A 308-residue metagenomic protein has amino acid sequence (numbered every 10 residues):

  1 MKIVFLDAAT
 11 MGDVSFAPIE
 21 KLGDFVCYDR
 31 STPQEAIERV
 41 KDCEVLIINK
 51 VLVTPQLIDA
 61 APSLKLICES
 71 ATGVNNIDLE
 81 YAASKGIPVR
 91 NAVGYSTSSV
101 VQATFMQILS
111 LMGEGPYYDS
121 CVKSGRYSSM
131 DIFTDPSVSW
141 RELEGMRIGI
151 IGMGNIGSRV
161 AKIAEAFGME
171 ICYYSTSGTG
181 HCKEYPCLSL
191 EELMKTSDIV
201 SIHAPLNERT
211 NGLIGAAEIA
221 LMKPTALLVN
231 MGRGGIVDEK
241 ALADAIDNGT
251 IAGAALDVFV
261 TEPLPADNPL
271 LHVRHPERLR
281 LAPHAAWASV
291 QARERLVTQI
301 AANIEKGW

Functional and structural regions predicted by a protein language model:
M1-C43, C172: N-terminal glycine-/charge-rich "phosphate-binding" loop or analogous flexible N-terminal tail
V14, P18, T134-P224: Rossmann-like dinucleotide/phosphate-binding beta-alpha-beta segment
D29, N49, S70-A71, I87-S98 (+2 more regions): Short beta->alpha connector loops at strand-helix junctions that form conserved, small/polar/Pro-enriched
C43, A61, T196-S197, T225: An anion/phosphate-binding loop that grips the pyrophosphate of nucleotide cofactors and donors
V51, T72, D198, A204-L206 (+2 more regions): Short glycine-/small-residue-rich Rossmann-like dinucleotide-binding loops
L52-L64, L79-Y81, R209-L228: Rossmann-fold NAD(P) dinucleotide-binding segment
V93-R147: Phosphate-binding beta-alpha-beta segment of Rossmann-like dinucleotide-binding domains, i.e., the NAD(P)
T225-L227, M231-W308: Rossmann-like dinucleotide-binding domain for NAD(H)/NADP(H)
